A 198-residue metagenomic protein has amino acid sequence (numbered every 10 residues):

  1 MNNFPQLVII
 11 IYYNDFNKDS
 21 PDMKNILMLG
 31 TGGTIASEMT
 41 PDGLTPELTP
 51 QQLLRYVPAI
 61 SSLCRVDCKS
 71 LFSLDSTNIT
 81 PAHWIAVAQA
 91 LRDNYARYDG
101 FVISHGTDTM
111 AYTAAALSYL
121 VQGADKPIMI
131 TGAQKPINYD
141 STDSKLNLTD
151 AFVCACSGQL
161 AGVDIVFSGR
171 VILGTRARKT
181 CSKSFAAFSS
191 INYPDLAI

Functional and structural regions predicted by a protein language model:
Q6-D22: Short, Lys/Arg-enriched N-terminal segments with co-localized hydrophobic residues within the first ~10-30 amino acids
M23-I198: Active-site histidine-anchored catalytic micro-motif
